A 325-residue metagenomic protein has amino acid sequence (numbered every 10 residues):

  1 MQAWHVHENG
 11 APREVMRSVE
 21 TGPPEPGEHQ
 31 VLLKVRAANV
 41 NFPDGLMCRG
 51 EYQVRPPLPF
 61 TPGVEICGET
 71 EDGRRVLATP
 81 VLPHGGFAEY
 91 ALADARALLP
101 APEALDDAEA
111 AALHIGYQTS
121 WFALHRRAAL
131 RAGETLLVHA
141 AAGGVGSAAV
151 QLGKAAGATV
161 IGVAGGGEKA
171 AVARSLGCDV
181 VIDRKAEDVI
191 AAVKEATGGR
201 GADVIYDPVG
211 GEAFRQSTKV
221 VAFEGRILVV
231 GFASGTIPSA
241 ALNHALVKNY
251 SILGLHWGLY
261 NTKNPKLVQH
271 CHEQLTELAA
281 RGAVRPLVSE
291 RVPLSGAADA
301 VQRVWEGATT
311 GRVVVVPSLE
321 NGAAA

Functional and structural regions predicted by a protein language model:
M1, T276, R281-E290, A298-A325: C-terminal capping/lid region of NAD(P)-dependent oxidoreductase domains
G22-V40, M47-G85: Glycine-rich beta-strand-centered segment in the early N-terminal region that forms part of a ligand/cofactor-binding
P57, V64, V76-A142: NAD(P)H dinucleotide-binding glycine-rich loop of Rossmann-like/cofactor-binding domains, especially the beta1-alpha1
R75, T135, T159, G225-R226 (+1 more regions): Short glycine-centered segments of the SAM/dcSAM-binding site in methyltransferase folds
G86-A88, A164-V172, I237-L242: Short, glycine/polar-rich helix-capping loops at beta-to-alpha or helix-loop-helix junctions that flank or form
I115-E187: Mid-domain Rossmann-like dinucleotide-binding core that forms the NAD(H)/NADP(H) cofactor-binding site
D188-G199: Short amphipathic alpha-helix with an adjacent loop that forms part of the alpha/beta core around
E212-A283, V316-A325: Glycine-rich phosphate-binding loop and adjacent beta-alpha segment of Rossmann(oid) nucleotide-cofactor-binding
